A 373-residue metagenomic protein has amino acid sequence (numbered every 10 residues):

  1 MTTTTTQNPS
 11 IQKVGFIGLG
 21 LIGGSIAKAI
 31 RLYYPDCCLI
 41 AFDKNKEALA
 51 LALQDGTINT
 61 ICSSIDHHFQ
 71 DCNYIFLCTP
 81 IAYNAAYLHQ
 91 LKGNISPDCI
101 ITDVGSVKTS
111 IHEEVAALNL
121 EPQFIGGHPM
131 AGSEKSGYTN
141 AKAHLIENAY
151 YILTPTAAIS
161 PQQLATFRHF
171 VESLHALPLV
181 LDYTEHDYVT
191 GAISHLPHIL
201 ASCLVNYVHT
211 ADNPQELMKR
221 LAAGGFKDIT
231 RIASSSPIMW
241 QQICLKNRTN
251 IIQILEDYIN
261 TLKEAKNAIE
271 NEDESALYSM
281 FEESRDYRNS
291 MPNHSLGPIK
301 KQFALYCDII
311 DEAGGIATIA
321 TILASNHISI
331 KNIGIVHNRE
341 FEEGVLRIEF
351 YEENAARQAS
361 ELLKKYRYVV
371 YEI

Functional and structural regions predicted by a protein language model:
T2-S64, F69, Y74: NAD(P)+-binding Rossmann beta1-loop-alpha1 motif at the extreme N-terminus of oxidoreductases
G56, I269-D273, D311: Short helix-adjacent coil turns
D66-I95, I100: Rossmann-like NAD(P)-binding element
H89-T139: Rossmann-like NAD(P)(H) cofactor-binding subdomain of soluble oxidoreductases
L145-I232: Internal alpha-helical scaffold of NAD(P)-dependent oxidoreductase catalytic cores
P214-S284: Interdomain hinge/lid region at the active-site interface of Rossmann-like NAD(P)-dependent oxidoreductases
Y287-I373: A conserved regulatory-domain signal marking ACT and ACT-like small-molecule sensing domains and adjacent regulatory
